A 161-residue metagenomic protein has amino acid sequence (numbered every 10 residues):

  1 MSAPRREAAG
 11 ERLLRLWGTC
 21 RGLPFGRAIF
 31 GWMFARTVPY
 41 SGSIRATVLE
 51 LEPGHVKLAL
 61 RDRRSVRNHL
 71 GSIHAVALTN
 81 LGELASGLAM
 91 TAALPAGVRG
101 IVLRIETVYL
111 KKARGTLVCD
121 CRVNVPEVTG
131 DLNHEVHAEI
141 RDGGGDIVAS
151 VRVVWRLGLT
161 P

Functional and structural regions predicted by a protein language model:
M1-K57: Non-catalytic linker/capping segments at the edges of enzyme domains
M1-L23, L88, R114, N124-P161: HotDog/MaoC-like acyl-thioester-processing domains
P39, L51, G100, K112-T116 (+2 more regions): Short coil/turn motifs at beta-sheet boundaries
G42-V48, L103-Y109, E135-V136: Short structured motifs
T47, A59-R61, V108, V154-R156: Generic structural detector for well-ordered beta-strands
L58, L103-I105, C119, H134-V136 (+1 more regions): Hydrophobic residues positioned within well-ordered beta-strands of beta-sheet architectures
R61-G87: Hot-dog-fold acyl-thioester-processing enzymes
L88-N124: Hydrophobic beta-strand-centered segment that forms part of the acyl-chain substrate-binding groove
